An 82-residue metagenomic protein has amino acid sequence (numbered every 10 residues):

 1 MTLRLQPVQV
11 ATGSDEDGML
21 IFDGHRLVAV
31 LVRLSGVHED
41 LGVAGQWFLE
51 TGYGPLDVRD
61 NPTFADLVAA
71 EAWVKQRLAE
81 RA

Functional and structural regions predicted by a protein language model:
M1-L27: Negatively charged, low-complexity tracts enriched in Asp/Glu with abundant Ser/Thr
M1-L3, A29-V32, A65, Q76: Intrinsic-disorder/low-complexity peptide segments enriched for small residues
A11-D15, L34-G36, P62: Acidic interaction surfaces
L27, D60-P62: A generic structural signal for ordered secondary structure
V32-D60, R77: Short aromatic-glycine-(Arg/Gly/Cys) micro-motifs in beta-strand/loop hairpins
G54, P62-A82: A short, charged, amphipathic alpha-helix used as a generic interaction element across diverse proteins
